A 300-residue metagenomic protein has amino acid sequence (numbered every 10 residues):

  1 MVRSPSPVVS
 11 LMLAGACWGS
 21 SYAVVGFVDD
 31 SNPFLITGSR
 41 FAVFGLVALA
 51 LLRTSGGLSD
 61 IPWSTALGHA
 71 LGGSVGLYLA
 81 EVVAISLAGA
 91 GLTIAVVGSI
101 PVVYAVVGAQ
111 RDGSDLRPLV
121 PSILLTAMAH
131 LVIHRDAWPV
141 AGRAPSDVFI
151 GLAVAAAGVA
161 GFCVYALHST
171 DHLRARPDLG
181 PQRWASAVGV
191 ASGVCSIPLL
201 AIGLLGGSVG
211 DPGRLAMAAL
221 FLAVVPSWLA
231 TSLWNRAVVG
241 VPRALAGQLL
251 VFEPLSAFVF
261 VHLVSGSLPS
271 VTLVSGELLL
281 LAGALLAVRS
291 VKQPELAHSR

Functional and structural regions predicted by a protein language model:
M1-G38, L79, P121-H130, V140-D171 (+2 more regions): Glycine-/small-residue-enriched transmembrane alpha-helix faces in small-molecule transporters and effluxers
R3-P7, D29-G38, S59-S64, R135-G161 (+2 more regions): Juxtamembrane helix-entry segments on the extracytoplasmic side of multipass membrane proteins
G15, S39, L92-S99, S169-G193 (+2 more regions): Helix-helix packing/entry segments at the starts of transmembrane helices
C17-S21, L52-V97, T126, H130-L131 (+1 more regions): Specific transmembrane alpha-helical segments of multi-pass solute transporters/efflux pumps, especially DMT/EamA
V28, I36, R40, A84 (+7 more regions): Hydrophobic/aromatic residues within transmembrane alpha-helices of multi-pass small-molecule transporters
D30-G76, P101-V107, A160-H168, A185-L204 (+3 more regions): Transmembrane alpha-helices of multi-pass small-molecule transport proteins
T37-F41, L215, G247-R300: C-terminal-most transmembrane helix of multi-pass membrane proteins
A48, S99, D115-V140, V251 (+2 more regions): Hydrophobic transmembrane alpha-helices of multi-pass small-molecule transport proteins
